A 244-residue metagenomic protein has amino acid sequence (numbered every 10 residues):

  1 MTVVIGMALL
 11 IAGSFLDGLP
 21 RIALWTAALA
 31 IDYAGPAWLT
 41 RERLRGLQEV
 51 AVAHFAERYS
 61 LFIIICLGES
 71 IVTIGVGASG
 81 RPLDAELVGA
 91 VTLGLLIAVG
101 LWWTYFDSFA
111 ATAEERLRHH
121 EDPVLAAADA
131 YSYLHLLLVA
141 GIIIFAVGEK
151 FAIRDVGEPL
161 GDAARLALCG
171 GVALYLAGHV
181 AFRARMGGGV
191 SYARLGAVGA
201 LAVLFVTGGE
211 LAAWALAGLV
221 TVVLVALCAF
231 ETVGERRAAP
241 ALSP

Functional and structural regions predicted by a protein language model:
M1-L19, A23-Y192, G196-A197, A226 (+2 more regions): Predominantly late transmembrane helices and immediately cytosolic-facing juxtamembrane segments
D17-G18, A177, V203, G209 (+1 more regions): Short, surface-exposed loop and linker segments with low hydrophobicity and enrichment for Pro/Ser/Thr
L19-I22, L211-V222: Loop-to-transmembrane alpha-helix initiation sites
R185-G189, V206-A217: Membrane-helix boundary connector in multi-pass membrane proteins
A193-A202, L219-V222: Central hydrophobic cores of alpha-helical transmembrane segments in multi-pass integral membrane proteins
A200-V206, A238: Alpha-helical subdomain
F205, W214, V222-E231: Short, amphipathic C-terminal "tail helix"
V220-V223, L242-P244: Noncatalytic linker/hinge segments flanking ATPase motor cores
